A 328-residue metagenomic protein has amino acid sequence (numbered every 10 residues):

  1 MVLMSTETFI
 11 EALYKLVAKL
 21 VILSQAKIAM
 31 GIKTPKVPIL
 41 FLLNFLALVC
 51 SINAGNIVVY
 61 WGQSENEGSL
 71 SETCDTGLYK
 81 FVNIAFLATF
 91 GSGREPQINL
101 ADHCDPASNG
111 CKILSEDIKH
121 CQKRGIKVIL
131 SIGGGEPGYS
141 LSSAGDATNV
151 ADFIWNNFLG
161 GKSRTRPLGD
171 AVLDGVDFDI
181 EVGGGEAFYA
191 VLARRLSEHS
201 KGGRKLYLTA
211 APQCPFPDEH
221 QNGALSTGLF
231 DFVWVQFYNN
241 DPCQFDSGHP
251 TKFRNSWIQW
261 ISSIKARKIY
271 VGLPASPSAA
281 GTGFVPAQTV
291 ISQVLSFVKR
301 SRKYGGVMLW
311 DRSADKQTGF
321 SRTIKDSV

Functional and structural regions predicted by a protein language model:
M1-L43: Classical eukaryotic N-terminal signal peptides for Sec-dependent ER targeting/secretion, especially the positively
G31-P38, C50-Q293, V298-R302, A314-S327: Chitinase-like catalytic core of GlcNAc-active glycosidases
L43-S51: Hydrophobic h-region of N-terminal signal peptides that target proteins for export in Gram-negative bacteria
Y304-R312: Long amphipathic alpha-helical assembly cores
